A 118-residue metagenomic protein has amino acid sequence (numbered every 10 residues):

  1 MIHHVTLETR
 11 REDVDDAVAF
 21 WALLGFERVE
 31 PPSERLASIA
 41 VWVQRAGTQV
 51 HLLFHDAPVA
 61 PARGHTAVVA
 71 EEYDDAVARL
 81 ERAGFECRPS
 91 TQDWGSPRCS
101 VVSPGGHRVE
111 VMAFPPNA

Functional and structural regions predicted by a protein language model:
M1-V18, G64-T66, N117-A118: N-terminal beta-strand motif that seeds the catalytic metal site of vicinal oxygen chelate
E8-Q49: Core segments of cupin and vicinal oxygen chelate
A19-L23, R79, G105: Structural preference for long, well-ordered alpha-helical segments within the folded cores of structured domains
P31, A83-A118: Vicinal oxygen chelate
R35-I39, A60, D93-P97: Short acidic/glycine-enriched loop/turn segments that link adjacent beta-strands
R63-F85: Mid-chain, well-packed structural core segment of small domains
